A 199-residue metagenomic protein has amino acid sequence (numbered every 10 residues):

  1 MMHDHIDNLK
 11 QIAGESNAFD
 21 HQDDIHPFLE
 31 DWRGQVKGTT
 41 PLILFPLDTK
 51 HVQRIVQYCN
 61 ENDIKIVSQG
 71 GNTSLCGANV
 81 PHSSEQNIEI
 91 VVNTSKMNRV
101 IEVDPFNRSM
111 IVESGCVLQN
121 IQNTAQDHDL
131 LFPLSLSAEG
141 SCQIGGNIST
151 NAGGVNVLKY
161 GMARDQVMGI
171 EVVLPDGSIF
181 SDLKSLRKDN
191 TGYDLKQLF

Functional and structural regions predicted by a protein language model:
M1, D24-P27, F45-K50, Y58-E61 (+6 more regions): Feature of Fe-S/electron-transfer and energy-metabolism proteins that preferentially highlights extended coupling
M1-Q57, S74-R108, S137: N-terminal flexible segment immediately upstream of the FAD-binding catalytic core in FAD-dependent oxidoreductases
N62-I64, I88: Short coil/turn segments at beta-strand junctions that form active-site/ligand-binding loops
I64-K65, L131: Residue-level detector of anion-binding/catalytic polar loops
V67-G70: Phosphate/nucleotide-binding catalytic core
R99-F199: FAD-binding subdomain of flavoenzyme oxidoreductases
